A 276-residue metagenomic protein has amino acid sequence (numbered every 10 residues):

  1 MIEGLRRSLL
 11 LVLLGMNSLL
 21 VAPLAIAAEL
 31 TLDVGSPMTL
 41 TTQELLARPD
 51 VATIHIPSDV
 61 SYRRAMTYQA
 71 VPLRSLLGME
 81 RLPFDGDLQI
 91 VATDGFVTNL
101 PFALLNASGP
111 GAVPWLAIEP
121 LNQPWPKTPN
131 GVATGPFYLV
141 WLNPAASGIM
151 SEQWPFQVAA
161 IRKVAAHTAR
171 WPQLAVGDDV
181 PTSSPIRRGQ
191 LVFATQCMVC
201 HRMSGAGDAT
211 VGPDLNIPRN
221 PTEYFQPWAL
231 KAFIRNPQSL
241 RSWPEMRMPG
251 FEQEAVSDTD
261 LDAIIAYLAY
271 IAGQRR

Functional and structural regions predicted by a protein language model:
A28-A165, R276: Structured, non-membrane catalytic/scaffold regions adjacent to prosthetic-group chemistry
P72, P185, F193-V199, S204 (+3 more regions): Short pre-active-site segment immediately N-terminal to redox-active cysteine/selenocysteine motifs in thiol-based
W125-V176, T222, P227-A229, F251-A269: Periplasmic c-type cytochrome electron-transfer domains
H167-V192: Electrostatic cytochrome c docking/interface patches
G189-S204, L230, M248, I264-L268: The canonical Cys-X-X-Cys-His
R202-R235: Gly/Gly-Pro-rich "capping" loops immediately C-terminal to redox-active cysteine motifs in periplasmic/lumenal
T210-N216, N236-I271, R275-R276: Axial heme c-ligation environment in periplasmic c-type cytochrome domains
